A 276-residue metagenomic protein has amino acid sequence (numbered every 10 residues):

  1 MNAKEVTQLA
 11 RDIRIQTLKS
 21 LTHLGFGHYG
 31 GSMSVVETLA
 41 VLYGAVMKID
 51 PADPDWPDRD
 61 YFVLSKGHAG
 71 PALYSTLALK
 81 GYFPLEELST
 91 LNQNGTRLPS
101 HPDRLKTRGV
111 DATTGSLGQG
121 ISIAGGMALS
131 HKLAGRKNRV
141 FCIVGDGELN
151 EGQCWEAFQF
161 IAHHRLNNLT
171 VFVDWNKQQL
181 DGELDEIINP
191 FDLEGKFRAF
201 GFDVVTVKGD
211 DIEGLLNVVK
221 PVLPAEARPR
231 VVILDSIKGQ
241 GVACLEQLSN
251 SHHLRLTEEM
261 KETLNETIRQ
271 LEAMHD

Functional and structural regions predicted by a protein language model:
M1-I13: N-terminal hydrophobic or amphipathic helices/low-complexity stretches enriched in small/hydrophobic/Pro/Gly
A10-F26, D174-N176: N-terminal capping segment at the start of a domain
T17-S20, S32-H163: Cofactor-binding active-site loop characterized by glycine-rich and histidine/acidic residues
D60-F62, N138-C142, L169, R228-S236: Generic beta-sheet signal
H68-A69, L73, N176-K177, D211 (+1 more regions): Glycine-rich beta-alpha junction loops
Y74-S75, D103, Q153-W155, D181-D185 (+2 more regions): Short acidic, glycine/serine/threonine-rich loops at helix termini
G109, T113-S116, I121-P224: Thiamine diphosphate
I212, V218-D276: Glycine/aspartate-rich loop-and-adjacent alpha/beta segment that forms the canonical ThDP
